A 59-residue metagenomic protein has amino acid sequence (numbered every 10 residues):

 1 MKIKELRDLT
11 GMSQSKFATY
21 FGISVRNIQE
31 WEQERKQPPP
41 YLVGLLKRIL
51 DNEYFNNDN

Functional and structural regions predicted by a protein language model:
K2-K16: Short basic helix-loop element that most often maps to the first helix and adjoining turn of HTH DNA-binding modules
K4, A18, Q29-E30, K47: Key DNA-contacting residues within the recognition helix of helix-turn-helix
E5, E30-E34, E53: Glutamate identity and glutamate-enriched acidic tracts
M12, W31, F55-N57: A generic signature of intrinsically disordered, low-complexity regions enriched in glycine/proline and charged/polar
M12-Q29: Short alpha-helical DNA-recognition segment
G22, Q33-R35, K47, D51: Residue-level detection of the helix-turn-helix DNA-binding "recognition helix"
N27, W31-Y41: Major-groove DNA-recognition helix of helix-turn-helix-type DNA-binding domains
P40-N59: DNA major-groove recognition helix of helix-turn-helix/homeodomain DNA-binding modules
